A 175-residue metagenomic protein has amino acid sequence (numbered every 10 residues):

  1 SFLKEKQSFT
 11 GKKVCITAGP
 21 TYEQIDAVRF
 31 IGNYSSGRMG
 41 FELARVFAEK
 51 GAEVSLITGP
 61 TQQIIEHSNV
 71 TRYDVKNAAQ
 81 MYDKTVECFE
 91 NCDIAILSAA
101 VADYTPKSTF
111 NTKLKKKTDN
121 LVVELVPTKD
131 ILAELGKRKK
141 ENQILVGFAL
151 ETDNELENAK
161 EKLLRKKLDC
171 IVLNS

Functional and structural regions predicted by a protein language model:
S1-F2, C88: Conserved amphipathic alpha-helix within the SDR
L3-Y34, R38, A100, K140-E161: Glycine-rich phosphate/diphosphate-binding loops and the adjacent beta-loop-alpha structural elements that coordinate
S8-N77: Glycine-rich phosphate/diphosphate-binding loop of Rossmann-like nucleotide-binding domains
A48, E53-S175: Glycine-rich phosphate/dinucleotide-binding loop and adjoining beta-alpha-beta core of small-molecule
